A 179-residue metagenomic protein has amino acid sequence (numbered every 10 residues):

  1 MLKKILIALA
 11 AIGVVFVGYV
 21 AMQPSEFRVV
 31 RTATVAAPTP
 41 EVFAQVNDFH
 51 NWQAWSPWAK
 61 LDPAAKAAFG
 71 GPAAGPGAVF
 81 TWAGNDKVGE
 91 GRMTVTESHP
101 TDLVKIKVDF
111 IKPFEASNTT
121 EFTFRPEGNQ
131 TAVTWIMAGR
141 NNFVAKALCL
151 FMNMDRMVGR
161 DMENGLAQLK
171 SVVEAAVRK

Functional and structural regions predicted by a protein language model:
K4-A73: Hydrophobic ligand-binding cavity/cleft-lining segments
S25, P72, N85-K87, K112-A116 (+1 more regions): A generic structural micro-feature
R28-V30, V88-M93, E115-E121: Short, surface-exposed coil-to-beta transition loops
T32-A36, T81-A83, T94, K105-K107 (+1 more regions): Generic structural detector for well-ordered beta-strands
T39, F43-W52, G77, R92 (+4 more regions): Extracytoplasmic/secreted envelope proteins and their assembly/folding machinery, especially bacterial periplasmic
F49-H99, K146-L148: Extracytoplasmic/periplasmic/luminal assembly and interaction segments in envelope/secretory/respiratory proteins
A67, K170-K179: Short, highly charged C-terminal tails/helix-capping segments
T96, K107-E163, L169-S171: Beta-strand/loop substructures that line and gate deep hydrophobic ligand-binding cavities in soluble
